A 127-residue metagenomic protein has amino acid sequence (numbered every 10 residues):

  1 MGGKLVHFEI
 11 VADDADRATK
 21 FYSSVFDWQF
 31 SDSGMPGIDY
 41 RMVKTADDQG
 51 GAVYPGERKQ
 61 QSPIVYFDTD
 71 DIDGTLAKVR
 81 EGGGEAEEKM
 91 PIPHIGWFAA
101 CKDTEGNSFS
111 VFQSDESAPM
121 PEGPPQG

Functional and structural regions predicted by a protein language model:
M1-T19, P63-V65, D115-G127: N-terminal beta-strand motif that seeds the catalytic metal site of vicinal oxygen chelate
G2-Q49: Core segments of cupin and vicinal oxygen chelate
L5-D13, G56-E81, F98-K102: Vicinal oxygen chelate
I10, S31-G34, L76-A77, E81-G127: Vicinal oxygen chelate
S24-F26, G56, A100, N107: A solvent-exposed interaction/effector surface
I38-Y40, S62, G96: A generic structural signal for beta-strand entry/edge sites
D48-A52, N107-F109: Short, charged/polar, Gly/Pro-enriched secondary-structure boundary elements
G50-V53, P119-P121: A short, acidic/glycine-rich surface segment
